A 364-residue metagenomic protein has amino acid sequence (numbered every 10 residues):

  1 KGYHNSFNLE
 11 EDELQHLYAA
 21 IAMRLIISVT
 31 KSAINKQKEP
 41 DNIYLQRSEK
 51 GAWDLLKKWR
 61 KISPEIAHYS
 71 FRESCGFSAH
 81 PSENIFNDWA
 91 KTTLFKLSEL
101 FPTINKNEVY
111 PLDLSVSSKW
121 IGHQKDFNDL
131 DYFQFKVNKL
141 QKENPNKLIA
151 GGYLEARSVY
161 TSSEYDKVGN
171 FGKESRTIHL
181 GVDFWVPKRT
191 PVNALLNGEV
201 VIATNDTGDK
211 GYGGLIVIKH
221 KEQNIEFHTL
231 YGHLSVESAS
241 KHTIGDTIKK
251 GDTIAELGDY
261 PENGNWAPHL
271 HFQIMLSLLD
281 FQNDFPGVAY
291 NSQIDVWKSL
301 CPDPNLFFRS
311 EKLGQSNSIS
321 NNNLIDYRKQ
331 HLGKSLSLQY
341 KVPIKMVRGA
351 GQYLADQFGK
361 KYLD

Functional and structural regions predicted by a protein language model:
K1-L25: A conserved long alpha-helix in the C-terminal portion of kinase-like catalytic domains
S28-S82: ATP/Mg2+ or Mg2+-diphosphate-binding catalytic cores that bind nucleotide phosphates or diphosphates via glycine-rich
S78-K173, N205, E222-Q223, L306-S318: Terminal presequence/propeptide segments associated with secretion/organelle targeting and zymogen/polyprotein
L94-V116, S240-E262, W266-S318: Acidic, glycine-rich catalytic/binding loops that coordinate metals and/or anionic ligands
F135-N146, G172-G208: Short, glycine/small-residue-enriched coil/turn segments at secondary-structure junctions
A194-S238: Zn2+-dependent peptidoglycan hydrolase active-site motif and core
I319-A350: Active-site-adjacent loop/helix segments that line or gate small-molecule/cofactor pockets in enzymes
I344-D364: N-terminal "arm"/small-domain region of PLP-dependent enzymes with the aminotransferase-like
